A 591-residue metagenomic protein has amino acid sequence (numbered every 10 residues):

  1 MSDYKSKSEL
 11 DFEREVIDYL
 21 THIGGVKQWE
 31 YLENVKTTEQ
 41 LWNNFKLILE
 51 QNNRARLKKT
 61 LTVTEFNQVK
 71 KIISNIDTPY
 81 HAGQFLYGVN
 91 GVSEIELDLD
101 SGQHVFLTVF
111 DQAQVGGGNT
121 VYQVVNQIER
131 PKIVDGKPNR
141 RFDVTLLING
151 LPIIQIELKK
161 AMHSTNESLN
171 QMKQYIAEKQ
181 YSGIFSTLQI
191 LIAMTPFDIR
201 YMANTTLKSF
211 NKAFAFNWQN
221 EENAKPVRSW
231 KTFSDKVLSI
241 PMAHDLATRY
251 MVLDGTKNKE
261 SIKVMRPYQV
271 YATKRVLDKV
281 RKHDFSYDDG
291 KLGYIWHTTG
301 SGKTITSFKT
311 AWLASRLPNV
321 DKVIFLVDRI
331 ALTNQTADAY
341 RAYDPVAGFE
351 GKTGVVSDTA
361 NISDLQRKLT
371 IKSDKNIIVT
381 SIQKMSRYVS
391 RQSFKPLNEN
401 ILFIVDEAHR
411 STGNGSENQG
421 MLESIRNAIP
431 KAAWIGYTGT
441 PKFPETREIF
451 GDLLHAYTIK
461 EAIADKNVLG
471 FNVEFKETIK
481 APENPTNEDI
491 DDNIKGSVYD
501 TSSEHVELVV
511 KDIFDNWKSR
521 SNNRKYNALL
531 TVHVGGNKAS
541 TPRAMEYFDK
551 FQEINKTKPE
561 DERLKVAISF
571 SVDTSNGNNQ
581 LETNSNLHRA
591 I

Functional and structural regions predicted by a protein language model:
S2-K322, A331, Q335-A347, S373 (+5 more regions): ATP-dependent helicase/translocase motor core
Y181, L402, A408-R410, V572-I591: Conserved RecA-like P-loop NTPase helicase motor core
I192-M194, I378-S381, F403-I404, A433-T438: Structural recognition of the conserved hydrophobic beta-strand(s) that form the central parallel beta-sheet of P-loop
A224, E445-L529, T541, M545-R563: Interdomain helical connector at the RecA1-RecA2 junction of SF1/SF2 helicase-like NTPases
I295-T298, D321-R329, Y526-G536, S569: Conserved RecA-like ASCE P-loop NTPase motor core of nucleic-acid helicases/translocases
T359-I378, F394-K395, T583-I591: Conserved motor-coupling elements within RecA-like helicase/translocase cores
K375-S424: Conserved RecA-like ASCE ATPase "motif II neighborhood" in helicase/translocase motors
G413-F471: Post-DEXD/H (motif II) to motif III coupling segment of the RecA-like Helicase ATP-binding lobe
